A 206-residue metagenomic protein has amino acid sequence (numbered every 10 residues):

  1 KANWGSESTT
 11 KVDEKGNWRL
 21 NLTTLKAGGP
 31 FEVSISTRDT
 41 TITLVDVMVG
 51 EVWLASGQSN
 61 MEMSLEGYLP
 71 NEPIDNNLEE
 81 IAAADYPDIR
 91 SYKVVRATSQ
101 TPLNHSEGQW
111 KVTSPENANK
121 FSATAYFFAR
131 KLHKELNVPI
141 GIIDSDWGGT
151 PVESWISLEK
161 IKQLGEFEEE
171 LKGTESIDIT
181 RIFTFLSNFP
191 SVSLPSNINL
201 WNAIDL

Functional and structural regions predicted by a protein language model:
K1-L206: Cell-envelope and extracellular/periplasmic
